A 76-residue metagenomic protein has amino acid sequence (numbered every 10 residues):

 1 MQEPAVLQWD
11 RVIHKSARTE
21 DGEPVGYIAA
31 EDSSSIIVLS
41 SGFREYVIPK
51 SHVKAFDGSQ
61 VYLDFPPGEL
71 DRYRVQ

Functional and structural regions predicted by a protein language model:
M1-Q76: Peripheral interaction segments used for macromolecular assembly
